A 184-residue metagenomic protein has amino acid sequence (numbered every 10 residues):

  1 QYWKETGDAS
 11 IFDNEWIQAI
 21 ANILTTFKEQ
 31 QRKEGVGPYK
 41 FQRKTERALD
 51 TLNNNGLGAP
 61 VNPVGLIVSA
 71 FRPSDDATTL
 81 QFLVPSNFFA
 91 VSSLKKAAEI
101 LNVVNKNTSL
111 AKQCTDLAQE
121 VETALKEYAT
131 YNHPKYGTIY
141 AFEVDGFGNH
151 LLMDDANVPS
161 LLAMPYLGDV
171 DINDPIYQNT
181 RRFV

Functional and structural regions predicted by a protein language model:
Q1, E15-N22, Q81-S92, D155-P159: Aromatic- and histidine-enriched alpha-helix N-cap/loop-to-helix transition segments that scaffold the rims
Q1-F12, H150: Short N-terminal signal/transit or membrane-insertion segments and the immediately adjacent low-complexity/disordered
W3-G7, V91, A98, I172: Alpha-solenoid repeat junctions
G7-Q81: Active-site acid/base region of carbohydrate-active enzymes
D8, D75-D76, N87, D155 (+1 more regions): Acidic side chains
A19, L117, F183: Short acidic/histidine-centered micro-motifs embedded in hydrophobic/aromatic stretches that mark compact functional
L24-K44, F82, K95-I176: Catalytic cores of carbohydrate-active enzymes
P175-V184: Substrate-recognition/cap regions that form aromatic- and gly/pro-loop-enriched pockets for small-molecule ligands
